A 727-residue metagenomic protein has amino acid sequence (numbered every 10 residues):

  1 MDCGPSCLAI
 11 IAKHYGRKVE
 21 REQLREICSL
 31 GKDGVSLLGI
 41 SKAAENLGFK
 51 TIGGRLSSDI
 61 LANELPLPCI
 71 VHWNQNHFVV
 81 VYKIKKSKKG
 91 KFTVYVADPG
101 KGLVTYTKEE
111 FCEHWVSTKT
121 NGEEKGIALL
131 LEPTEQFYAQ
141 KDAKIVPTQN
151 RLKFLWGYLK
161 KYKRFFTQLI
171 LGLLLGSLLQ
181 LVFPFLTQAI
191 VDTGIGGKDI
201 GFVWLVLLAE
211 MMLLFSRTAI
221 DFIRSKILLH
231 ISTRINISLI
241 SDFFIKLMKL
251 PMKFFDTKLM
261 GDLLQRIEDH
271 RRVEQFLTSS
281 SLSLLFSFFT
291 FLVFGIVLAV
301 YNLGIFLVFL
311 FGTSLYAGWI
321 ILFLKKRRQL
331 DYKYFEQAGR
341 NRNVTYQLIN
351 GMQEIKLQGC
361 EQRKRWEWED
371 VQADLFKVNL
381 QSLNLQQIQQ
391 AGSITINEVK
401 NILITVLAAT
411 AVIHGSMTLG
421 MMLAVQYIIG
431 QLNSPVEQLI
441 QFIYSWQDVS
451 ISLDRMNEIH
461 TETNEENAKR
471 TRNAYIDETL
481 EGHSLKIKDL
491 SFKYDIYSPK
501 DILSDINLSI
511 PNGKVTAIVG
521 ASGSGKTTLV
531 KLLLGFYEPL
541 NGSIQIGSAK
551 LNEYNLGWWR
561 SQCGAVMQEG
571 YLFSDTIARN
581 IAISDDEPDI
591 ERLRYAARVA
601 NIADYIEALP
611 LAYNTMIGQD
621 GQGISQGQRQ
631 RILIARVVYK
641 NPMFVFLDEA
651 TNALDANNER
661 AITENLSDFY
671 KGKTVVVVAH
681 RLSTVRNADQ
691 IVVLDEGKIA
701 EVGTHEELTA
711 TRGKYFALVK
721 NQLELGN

Functional and structural regions predicted by a protein language model:
C28-V35, A62-N74, F78-Q168, G172: Noncatalytic regulatory segments and standalone regulatory/sensor domains
S87, F166-I220, I227, A299-G304 (+1 more regions): Transmembrane helix-loop-helix hairpins at lipid-water interfaces of multipass membrane proteins, especially the type-1
R164-A189, V206, E210, L228-L229 (+8 more regions): Alpha-helical segments in transporter systems
T187-Q188, M248-V293, N350, K356 (+1 more regions): Juxtamembrane loop-to-helix connectors within ABC transporter transmembrane domains
V206-R217, D221, S283-Y332, I404-M417 (+1 more regions): Transmembrane helices of ABC transporter permease
Q337, N341, K356-C360, N384 (+1 more regions): Cytosolic ends of transmembrane helices, especially the final helix of ABC transmembrane type-1 domains
I476-N727: ABC-type nucleotide-binding domain
